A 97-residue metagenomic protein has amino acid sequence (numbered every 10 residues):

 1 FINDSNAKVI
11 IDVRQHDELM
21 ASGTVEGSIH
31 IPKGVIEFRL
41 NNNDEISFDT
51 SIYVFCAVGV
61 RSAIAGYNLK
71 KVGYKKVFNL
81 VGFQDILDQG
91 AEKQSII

Functional and structural regions predicted by a protein language model:
F1-K8, V13-I52, V60-I97: Rhodanese-like catalytic fold shared by cysteine-dependent sulfurtransferases and DSP/PTP-type phosphatases
C56: Short cysteine clusters
